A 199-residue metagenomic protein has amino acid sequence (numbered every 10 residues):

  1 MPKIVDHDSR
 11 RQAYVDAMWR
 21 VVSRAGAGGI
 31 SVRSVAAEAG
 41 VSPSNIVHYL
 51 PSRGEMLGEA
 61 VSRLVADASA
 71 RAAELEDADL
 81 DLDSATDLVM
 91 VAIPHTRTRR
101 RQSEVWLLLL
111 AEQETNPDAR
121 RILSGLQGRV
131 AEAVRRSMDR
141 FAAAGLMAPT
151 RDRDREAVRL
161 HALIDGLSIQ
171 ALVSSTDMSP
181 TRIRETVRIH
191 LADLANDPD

Functional and structural regions predicted by a protein language model:
M1-S9, P198-D199: N-terminal intrinsically disordered/low-complexity leader segments
R10-A13, A17-E55, E59: Helix-turn-helix
A13, A17-A25, A70-E74, V105 (+2 more regions): Solvent-exposed, amphipathic alpha-helical segments
E59, A73-S103, R153-L160: Hydrophobic alpha-helical connector segments
S62-A68: Short, basic, alpha-helical segments at the C-terminal edge of helix-turn-helix-like DNA-binding modules
A70, T98-L107, P117-A144, R155-V158 (+1 more regions): Amphipathic alpha-helical packing segments from all-alpha helical-bundle domains
D83, A119-S124, A142-D199: Hydrophobic/aromatic-rich alpha-helical bundle segments in the mid-to-C-terminal region
M90-R97, E104-T115, H190: Helix-loop "lid/cap" segments that line or gate small-molecule binding pockets
